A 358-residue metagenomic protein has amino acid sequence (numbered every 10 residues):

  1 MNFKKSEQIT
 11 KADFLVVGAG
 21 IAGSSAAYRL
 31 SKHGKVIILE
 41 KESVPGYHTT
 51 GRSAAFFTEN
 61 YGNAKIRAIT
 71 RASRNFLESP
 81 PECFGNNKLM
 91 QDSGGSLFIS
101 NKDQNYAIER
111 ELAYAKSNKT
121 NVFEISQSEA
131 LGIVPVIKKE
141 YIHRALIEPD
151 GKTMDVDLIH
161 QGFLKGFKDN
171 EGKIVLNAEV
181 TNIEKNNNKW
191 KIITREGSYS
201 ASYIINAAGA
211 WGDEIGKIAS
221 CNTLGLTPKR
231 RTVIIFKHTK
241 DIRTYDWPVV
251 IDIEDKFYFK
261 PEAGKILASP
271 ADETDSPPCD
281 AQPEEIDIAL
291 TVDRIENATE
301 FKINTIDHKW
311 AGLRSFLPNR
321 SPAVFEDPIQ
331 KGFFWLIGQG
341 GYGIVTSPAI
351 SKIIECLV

Functional and structural regions predicted by a protein language model:
M1-F14, S31-H33: Extreme N-terminal leader/targeting segments of oxidoreductases
I9-A12, I193-Y203: Core beta-strand elements of the Rossmann-like FAD/NAD(P) dinucleotide-binding domain in flavoenzyme oxidoreductases
S31-T50: Glycine-rich FAD pyrophosphate-binding loop
A54-I133, K256-Y258, R294: Dinucleotide-binding Rossmann-like beta1-alpha1 core, especially the glycine-rich loop that anchors the ADP
G62, G151, R314-F316, F333-S347: Glycine-rich phosphate/pyrophosphate-binding beta-alpha loops
F76-S79, I99-N170, V175-L176, N182-N188 (+1 more regions): Flavin (FAD/FMN) cofactor-binding and adjacent substrate-gating region of FAD-dependent oxidoreductase domains
N87, N222-G225, H238-G332: Active-site lid/adjacent beta-loop-alpha segment flanking the redox-cofactor pocket in flavoenzymes
S198-D246, F301: Central helical "cap/lid" subdomain
